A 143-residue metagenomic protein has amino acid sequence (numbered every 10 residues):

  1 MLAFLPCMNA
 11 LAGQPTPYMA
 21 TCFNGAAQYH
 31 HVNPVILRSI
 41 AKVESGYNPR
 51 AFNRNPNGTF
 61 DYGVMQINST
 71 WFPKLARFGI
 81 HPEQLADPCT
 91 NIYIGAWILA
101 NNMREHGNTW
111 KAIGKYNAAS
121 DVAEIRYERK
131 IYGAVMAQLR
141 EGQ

Functional and structural regions predicted by a protein language model:
M1-P6: Bacterial N-terminal signal peptides
L11-Q143: Catalytic glycan-binding domains that act on GlcNAc-containing polysaccharides
